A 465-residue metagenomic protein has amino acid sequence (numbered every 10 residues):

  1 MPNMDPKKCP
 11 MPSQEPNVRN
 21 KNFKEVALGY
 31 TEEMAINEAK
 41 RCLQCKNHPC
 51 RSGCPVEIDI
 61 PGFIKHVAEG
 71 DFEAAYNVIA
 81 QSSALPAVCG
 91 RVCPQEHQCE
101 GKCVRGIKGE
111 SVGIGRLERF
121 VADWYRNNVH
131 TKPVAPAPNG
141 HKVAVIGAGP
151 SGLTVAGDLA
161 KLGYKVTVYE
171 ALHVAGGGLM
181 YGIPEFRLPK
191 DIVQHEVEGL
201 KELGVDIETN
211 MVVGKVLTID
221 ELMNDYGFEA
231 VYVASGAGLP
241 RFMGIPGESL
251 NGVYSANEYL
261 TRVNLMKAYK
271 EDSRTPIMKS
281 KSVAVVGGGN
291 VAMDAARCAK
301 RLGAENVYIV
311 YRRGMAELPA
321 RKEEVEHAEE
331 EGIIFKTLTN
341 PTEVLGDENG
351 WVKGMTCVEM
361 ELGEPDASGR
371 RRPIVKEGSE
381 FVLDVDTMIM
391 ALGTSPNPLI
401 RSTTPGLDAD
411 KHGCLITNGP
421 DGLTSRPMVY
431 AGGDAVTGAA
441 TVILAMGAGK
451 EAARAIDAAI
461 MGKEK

Functional and structural regions predicted by a protein language model:
R19-N37, I58-R91, K108-A135, V263-N264 (+1 more regions): Ferredoxin-type iron-sulfur electron-transfer modules in oxidoreductases and energy-metabolism complexes
K40-D59, A84-I107: Local cysteine-cluster metal-coordination motifs and their immediate loop/turn environment, predominantly Fe-S cluster
A74, A137-P138, K142-I146, Q194-I245 (+5 more regions): Feature captures the FAD/FMN-dependent oxidoreductase FAD-binding
V121-A137, H195-K215, P240-L302, D410-P420 (+1 more regions): Glycine-rich dinucleotide-binding loop and its adjacent helix/turn
H141-T167, A292-K300: N-terminal Rossmann-like FAD-binding beta1-loop-alpha1 element of flavoenzymes
V168, L172-E202, D206-I207, A296-E343 (+1 more regions): Rossmann-like dinucleotide-binding cores of NAD(P)H-dependent redox enzymes
S249-S280, P365-A439: FAD-site-proximal beta/loop scaffold in flavoenzymes
A435-G462: A conserved FAD-binding loop/helix module that cradles the flavin
